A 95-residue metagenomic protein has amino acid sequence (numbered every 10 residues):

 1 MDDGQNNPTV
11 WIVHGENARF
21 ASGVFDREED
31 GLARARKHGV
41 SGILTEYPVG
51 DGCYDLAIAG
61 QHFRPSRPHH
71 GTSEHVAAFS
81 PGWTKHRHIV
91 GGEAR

Functional and structural regions predicted by a protein language model:
M1-A21, D30, V40, Y47-G50: Short aromatic-glycine-(Arg/Gly/Cys) micro-motifs in beta-strand/loop hairpins
H38-R95: Short, mixed-charge low-complexity intrinsically disordered segments
